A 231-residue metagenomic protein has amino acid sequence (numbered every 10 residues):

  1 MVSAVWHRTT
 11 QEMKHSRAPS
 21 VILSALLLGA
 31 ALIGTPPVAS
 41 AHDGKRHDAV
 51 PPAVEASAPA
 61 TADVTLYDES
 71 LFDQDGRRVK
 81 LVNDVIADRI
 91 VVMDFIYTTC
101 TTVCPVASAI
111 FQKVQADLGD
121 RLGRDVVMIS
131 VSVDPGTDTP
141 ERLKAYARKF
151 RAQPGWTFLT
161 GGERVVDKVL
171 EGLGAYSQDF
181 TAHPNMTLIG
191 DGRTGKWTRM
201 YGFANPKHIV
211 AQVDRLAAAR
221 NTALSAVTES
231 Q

Functional and structural regions predicted by a protein language model:
V2-F72, L216-Q231: N-terminal targeting signals for export/organelle localization
L66-Y67, V91, N185: Short loop/turn microsegments at loop-to-beta-strand junctions
S70-Q74, I189-G190: Hydrophobic beta-strand positions
V82-P105, F111: Short active-site neighborhood of thiol/selenol oxidoreductases, capturing the structured segment around
A107-S130, R148: Conserved helix-turn-beta segment immediately C-terminal to the redox Cys motif in thioredoxin-like folds
D125-D138, P154-R164: Thiol-based oxidoreductase modules, predominantly thioredoxin-like and allied folds used for disulfide exchange
K144-P184: Short, internal strand/loop/helix patches that form the active-site neighborhood or redox-interaction surface
H183-Q231: Thiol-/selenol-based redox modules, centered on thioredoxin-like and closely related oxidoreductase domains
